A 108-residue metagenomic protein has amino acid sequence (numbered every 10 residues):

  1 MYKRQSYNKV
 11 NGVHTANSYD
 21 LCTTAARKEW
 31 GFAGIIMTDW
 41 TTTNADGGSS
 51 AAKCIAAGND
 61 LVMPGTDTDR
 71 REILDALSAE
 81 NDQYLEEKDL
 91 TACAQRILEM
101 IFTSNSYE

Functional and structural regions predicted by a protein language model:
M1-Y2, Y107: N-terminal targeting leaders only when they are immediately followed by extended low-complexity/repeat-rich tracts
K3-A76, E80-K88, R96: Second-shell residues forming the walls of enzyme active-site clefts
E86-Y107: Mid-to-C-terminal alpha-helical segments outside catalytic/metal-binding sites
